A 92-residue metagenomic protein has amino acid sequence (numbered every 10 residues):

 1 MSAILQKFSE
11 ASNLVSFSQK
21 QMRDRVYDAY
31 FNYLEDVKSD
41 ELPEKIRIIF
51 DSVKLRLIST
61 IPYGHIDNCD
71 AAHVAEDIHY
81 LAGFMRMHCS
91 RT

Functional and structural regions predicted by a protein language model:
M1-F31, I78-A82: Short terminal alpha-helical segments
M1-N13, S39-E41, K45-I49, H88-T92: Terminal, compositionally biased segments
S2, F17, E44, H65 (+1 more regions): Short, solvent-exposed segments of well-ordered alpha helices
I4, I46-I49, I58-I61, I66 (+1 more regions): Weak global preference for isoleucine
F8-N13, E35, T60-I66: Charged, low-complexity surface segments at secondary-structure and domain boundaries
S16-S59: Amphipathic alpha-helical interaction modules
I61-T92: Amphipathic alpha-helical binding modules
